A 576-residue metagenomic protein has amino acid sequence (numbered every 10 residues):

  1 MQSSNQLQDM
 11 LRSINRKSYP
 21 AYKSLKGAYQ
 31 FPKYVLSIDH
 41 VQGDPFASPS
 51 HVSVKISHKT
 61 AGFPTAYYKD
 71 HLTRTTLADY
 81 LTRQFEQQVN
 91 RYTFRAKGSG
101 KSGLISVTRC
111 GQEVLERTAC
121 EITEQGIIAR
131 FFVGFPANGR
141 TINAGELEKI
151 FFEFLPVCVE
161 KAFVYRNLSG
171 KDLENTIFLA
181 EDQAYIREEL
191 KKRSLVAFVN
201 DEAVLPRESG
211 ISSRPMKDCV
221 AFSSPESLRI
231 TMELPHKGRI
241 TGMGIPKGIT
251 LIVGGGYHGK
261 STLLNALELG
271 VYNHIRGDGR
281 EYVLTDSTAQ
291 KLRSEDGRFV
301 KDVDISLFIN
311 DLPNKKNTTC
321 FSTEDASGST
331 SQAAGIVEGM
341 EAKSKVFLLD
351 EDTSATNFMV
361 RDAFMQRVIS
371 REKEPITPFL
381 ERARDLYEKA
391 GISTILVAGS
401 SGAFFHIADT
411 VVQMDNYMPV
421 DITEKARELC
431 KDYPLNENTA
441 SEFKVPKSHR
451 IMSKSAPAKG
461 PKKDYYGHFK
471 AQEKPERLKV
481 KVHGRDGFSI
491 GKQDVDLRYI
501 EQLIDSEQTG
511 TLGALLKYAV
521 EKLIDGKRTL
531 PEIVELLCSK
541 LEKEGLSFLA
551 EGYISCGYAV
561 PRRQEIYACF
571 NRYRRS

Functional and structural regions predicted by a protein language model:
M1-Y185, L190-S194, L205: N-terminal accessory targeting/assembly segments
N143, F308-S329, R361-I376: Flexible beta-alpha connector loops of hexameric P-loop NTPases
P206-T241, R276, L284-A289, R293-V300 (+1 more regions): N-terminal pre-Walker A segment at the start of P-loop NTPase domains
I240-Y272: Glycine-rich phosphate-binding P-loop
S327-G339: Conserved alpha-helical scaffold flanking the Walker A/P-loop in AAA+ ATPase domains
G339-A383, Y387-E388, S400-R427: Conserved P-loop NTPase nucleotide-binding/switch module
M414-T509: Conserved P-loop NTPase
D496-S576: Terminal-proximal interaction/regulatory segments of ATP-powered molecular machines
